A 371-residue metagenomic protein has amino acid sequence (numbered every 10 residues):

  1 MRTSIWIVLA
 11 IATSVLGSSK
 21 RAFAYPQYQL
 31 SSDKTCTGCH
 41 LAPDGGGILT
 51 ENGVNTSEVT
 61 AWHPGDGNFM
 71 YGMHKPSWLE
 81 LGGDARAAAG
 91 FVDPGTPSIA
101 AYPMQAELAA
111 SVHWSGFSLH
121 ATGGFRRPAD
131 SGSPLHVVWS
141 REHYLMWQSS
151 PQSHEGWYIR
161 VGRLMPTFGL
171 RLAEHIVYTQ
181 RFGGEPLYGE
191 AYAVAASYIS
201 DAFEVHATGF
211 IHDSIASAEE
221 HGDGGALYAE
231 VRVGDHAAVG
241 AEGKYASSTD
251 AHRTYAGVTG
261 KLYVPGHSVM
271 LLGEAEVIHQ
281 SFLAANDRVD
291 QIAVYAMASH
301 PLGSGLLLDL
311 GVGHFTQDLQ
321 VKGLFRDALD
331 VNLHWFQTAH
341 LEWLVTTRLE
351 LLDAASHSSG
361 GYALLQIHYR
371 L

Functional and structural regions predicted by a protein language model:
Q29, G47-L49, L79-A87, F91 (+4 more regions): Outer membrane beta-barrel
D33-P43: The canonical Cys-X-X-Cys-His
T35, V331-L333, S359-L371: Outer-membrane beta-barrel "beta-signal"
L41, G83-A89, A121-F125, V161-R163 (+7 more regions): Transmembrane beta-barrel strands of outer-membrane/channel proteins
L79-A85, F117-A121, W157-I159, V205-A207 (+7 more regions): Transmembrane beta-strands of outer-membrane beta-barrel proteins
T96-Y102, G132-S140, G183-Y188, A216-G222 (+5 more regions): Replace "Gram-negative outer membrane beta-barrel proteins" with "bacterial and organellar outer membrane beta-barrel
E107-A109, Y144-M146, A195-S197, Y228-E230 (+5 more regions): Outer-membrane beta-barrel architecture
A202-E204, L227-L319: Detector for outer-membrane/organellar transmembrane beta-barrel domains, recognizing the amphipathic beta-strand
